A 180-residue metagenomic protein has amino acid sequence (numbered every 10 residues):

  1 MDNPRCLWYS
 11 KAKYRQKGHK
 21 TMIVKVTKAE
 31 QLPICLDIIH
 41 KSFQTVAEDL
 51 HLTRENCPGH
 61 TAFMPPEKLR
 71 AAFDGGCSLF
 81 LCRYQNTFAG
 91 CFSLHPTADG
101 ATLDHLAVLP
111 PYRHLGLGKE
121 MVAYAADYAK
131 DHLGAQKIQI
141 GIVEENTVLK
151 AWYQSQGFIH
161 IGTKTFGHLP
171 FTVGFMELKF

Functional and structural regions predicted by a protein language model:
M22-I38, T45-V46: A short beta-loop-alpha structural element at the N-terminal edge of CoA-dependent acyl/N-acetyltransferase catalytic
H40-K68: Conserved GNAT-fold acetyl-CoA-binding loop/helix
A62-L81: A short helix-loop-beta-strand connector motif used in the catalytic cores of GNAT acetyltransferases and, in some
L81, T87-H95, T102-A107: Conserved beta-strand in the GNAT
T87, H105, L109-A123, V143-A151 (+1 more regions): Conserved glycine-rich acetyl-CoA-binding loop
P96-L106, R113, H132-Q136, H168-T172: A conserved beta-turn-beta hairpin within the catalytic core of GNAT-like acetyltransferases that forms part
E120-K137: Conserved acyl-CoA
A135-Q156, G162-F180: C-terminal "cap" of GNAT-fold acetyltransferases
